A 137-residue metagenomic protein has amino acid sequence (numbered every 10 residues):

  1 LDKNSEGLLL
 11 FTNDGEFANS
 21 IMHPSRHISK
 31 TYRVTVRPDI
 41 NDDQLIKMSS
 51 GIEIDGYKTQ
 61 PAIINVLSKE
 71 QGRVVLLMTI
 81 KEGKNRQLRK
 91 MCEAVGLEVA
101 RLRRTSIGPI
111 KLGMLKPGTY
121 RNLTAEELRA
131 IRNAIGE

Functional and structural regions predicted by a protein language model:
L1-E137: Basic, flexible Lys/Arg- and Gly-enriched helix-loop patches that mediate nucleic-acid binding at interfaces with rRNA
